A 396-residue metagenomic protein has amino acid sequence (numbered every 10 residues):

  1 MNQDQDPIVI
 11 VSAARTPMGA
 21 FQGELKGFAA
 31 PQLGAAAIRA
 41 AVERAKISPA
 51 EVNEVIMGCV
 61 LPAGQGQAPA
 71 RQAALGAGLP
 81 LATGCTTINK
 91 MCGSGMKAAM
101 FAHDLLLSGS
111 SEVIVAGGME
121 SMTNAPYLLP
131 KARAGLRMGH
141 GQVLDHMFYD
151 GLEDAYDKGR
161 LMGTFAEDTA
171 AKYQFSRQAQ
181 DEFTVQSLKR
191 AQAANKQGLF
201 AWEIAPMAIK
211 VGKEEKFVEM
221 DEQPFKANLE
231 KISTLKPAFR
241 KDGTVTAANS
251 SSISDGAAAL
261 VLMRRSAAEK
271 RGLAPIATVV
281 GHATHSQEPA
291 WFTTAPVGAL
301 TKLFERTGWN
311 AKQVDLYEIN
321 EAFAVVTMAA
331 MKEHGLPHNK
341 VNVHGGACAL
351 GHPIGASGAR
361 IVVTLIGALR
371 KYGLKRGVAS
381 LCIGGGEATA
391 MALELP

Functional and structural regions predicted by a protein language model:
M1-F28, A40, L229-T294, G298 (+5 more regions): Condensing-enzyme catalytic core mediating Claisen C-C bond formation in acyl metabolism
N2-Q65, P69-A77, L81-G84, D168-R177 (+6 more regions): Conserved active-site "lid/cap" helical segment
V9, A14-T16, G27-A35, R44 (+3 more regions): N-terminal extracellular/periplasmic Venus flytrap/periplasmic-binding protein-like
G66, C85-S94, N249-I253, F292 (+4 more regions): Active-site nucleophile and cofactor-binding loops and adjacent substrate-binding regions of central metabolic enzymes
I88-E120, A170-L199, A259-S266, M331-K332 (+2 more regions): Active-site-proximal alpha-helical scaffold in enzymes
V113-T169: Flexible glycine-/small-residue-enriched beta->alpha junction loops that bind anionic phosphate/pyrophosphate groups
F165-E167, K210, V280-A349: Active-site pocket-lining segment
